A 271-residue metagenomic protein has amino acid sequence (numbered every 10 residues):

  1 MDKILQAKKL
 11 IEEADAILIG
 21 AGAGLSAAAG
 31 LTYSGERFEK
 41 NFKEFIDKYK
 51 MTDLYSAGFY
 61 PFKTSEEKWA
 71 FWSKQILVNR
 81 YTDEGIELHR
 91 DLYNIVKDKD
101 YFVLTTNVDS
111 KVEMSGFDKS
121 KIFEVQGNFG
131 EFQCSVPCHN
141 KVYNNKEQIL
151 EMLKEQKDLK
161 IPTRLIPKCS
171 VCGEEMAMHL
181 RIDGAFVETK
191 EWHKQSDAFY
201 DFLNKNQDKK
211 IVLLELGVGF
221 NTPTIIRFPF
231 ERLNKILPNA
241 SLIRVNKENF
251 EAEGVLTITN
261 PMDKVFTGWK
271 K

Functional and structural regions predicted by a protein language model:
M1-K271: Conserved catalytic alpha/beta core of Sir2/sirtuin-type deacylases, generalized to analogous enzyme cores that bind
